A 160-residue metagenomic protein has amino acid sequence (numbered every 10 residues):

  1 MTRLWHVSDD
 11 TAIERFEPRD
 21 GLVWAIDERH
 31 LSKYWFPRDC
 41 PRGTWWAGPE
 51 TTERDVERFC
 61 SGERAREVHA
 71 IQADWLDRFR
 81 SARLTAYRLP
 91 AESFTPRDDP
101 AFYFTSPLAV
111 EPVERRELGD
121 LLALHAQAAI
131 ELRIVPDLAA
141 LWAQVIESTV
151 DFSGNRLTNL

Functional and structural regions predicted by a protein language model:
M1-W24, W35-R38: ADP-ribose/NAD+-binding catalytic cleft of ART/PARP-like enzymes
F36-L160: Conserved NAD+-utilizing ADP-ribose enzyme module
